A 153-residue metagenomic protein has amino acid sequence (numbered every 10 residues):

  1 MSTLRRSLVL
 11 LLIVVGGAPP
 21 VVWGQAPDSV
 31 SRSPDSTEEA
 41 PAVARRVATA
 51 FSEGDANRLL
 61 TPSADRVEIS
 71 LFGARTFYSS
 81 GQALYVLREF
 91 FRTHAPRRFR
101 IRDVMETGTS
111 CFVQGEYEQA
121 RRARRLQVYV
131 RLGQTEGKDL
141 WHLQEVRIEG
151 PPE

Functional and structural regions predicted by a protein language model:
M1-R6: Positively charged n-region of N-terminal signal peptides that target proteins for export
S7-P19: Bacterial N-terminal signal peptides
V22-E53, T61: Short, low-complexity N-terminal intrinsically disordered segments enriched in polar/charged residues
P41-A42, L60-R100: Short solvent-exposed beta->alpha transition segments
S63-R66, G73-R75, D103-M105, E116-Q119 (+2 more regions): A mature extracytoplasmic/lumenal domain signature
Y85-R124: Surface-exposed, charged secondary-structure patches
A123-E153: Short beta-strand edge/turn micro-motifs at domain boundaries
